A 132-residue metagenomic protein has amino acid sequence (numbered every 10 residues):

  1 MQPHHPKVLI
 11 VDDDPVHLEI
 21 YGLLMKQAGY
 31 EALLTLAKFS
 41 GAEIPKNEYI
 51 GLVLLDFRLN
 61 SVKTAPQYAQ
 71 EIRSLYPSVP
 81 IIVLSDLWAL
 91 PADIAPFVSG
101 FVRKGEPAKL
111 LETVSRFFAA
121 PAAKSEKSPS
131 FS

Functional and structural regions predicted by a protein language model:
M1-L9, P15, E106-S132: Non-catalytic signal-transmission and effector/linker regions of two-component phosphorelay proteins
L9, L33-L52: Acidic, metal-coordinating helix/loop segments flanking the phosphotransfer/catalytic sites of two-component signaling
P15-L33: Two-component/phosphorelay signaling modules centered on CheY-like receiver
K46-E48, E71-S78: Conserved phosphotransfer cores of two-component systems
V53, I81, F101-V102: Two-component signal transduction core modules
L54-E71: Conserved phosphotransfer microenvironments
L84-S85: Hydrophobic/aromatic residues positioned on beta-strands within the core alpha/beta folds
D93-V102, E106: As written
